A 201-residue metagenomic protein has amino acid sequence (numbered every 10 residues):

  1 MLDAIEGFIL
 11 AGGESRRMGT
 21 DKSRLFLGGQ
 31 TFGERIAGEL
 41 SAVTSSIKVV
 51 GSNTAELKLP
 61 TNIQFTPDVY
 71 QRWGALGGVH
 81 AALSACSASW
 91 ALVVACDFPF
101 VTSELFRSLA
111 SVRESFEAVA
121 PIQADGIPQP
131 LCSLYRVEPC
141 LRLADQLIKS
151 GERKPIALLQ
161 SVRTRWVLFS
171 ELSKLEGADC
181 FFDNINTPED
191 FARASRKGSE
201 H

Functional and structural regions predicted by a protein language model:
L2-E152, Q160-D179, A192-S199: Nucleotide and nucleotide-moiety/phosphate-recognizing core
L159, T187: A residue-level signal for conserved active-site and pocket-lining positions in enzyme catalytic cores
